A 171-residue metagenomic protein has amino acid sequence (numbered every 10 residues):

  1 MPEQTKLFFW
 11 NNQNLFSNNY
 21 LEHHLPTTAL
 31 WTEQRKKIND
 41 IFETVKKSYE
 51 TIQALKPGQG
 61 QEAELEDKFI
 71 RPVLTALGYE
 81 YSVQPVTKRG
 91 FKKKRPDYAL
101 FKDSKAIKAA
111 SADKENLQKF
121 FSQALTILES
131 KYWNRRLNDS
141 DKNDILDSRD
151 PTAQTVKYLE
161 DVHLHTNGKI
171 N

Functional and structural regions predicted by a protein language model:
M1-I170: A short, conserved, highly charged catalytic patch centered on acidic carboxylates
